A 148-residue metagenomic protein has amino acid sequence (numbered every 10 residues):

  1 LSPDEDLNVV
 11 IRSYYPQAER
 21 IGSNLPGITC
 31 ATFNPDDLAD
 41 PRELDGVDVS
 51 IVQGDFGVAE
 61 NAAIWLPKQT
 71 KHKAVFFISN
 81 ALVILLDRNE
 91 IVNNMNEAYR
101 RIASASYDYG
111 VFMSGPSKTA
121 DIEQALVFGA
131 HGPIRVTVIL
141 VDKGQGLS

Functional and structural regions predicted by a protein language model:
L1-S148: The feature marks the mature, well-folded catalytic cores of soluble enzymes
